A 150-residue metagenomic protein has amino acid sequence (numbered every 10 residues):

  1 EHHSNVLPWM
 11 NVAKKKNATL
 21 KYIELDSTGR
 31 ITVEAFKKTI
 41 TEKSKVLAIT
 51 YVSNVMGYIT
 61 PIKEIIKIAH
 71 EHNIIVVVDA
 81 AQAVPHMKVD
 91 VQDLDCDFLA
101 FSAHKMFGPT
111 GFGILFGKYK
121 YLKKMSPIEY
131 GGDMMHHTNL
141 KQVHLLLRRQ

Functional and structural regions predicted by a protein language model:
E1-Q150: Pyridoxal 5′-phosphate
